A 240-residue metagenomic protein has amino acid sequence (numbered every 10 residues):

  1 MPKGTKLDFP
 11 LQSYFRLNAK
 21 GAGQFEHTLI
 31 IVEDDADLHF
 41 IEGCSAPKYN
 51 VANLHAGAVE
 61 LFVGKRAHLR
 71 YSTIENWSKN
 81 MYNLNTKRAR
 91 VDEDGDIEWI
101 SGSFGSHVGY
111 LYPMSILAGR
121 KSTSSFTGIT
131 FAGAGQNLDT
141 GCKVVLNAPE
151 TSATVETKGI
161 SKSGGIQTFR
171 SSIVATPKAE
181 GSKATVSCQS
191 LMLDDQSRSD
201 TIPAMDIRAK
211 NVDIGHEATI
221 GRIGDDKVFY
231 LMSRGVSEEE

Functional and structural regions predicted by a protein language model:
M1-F229, S233-V236: Conserved beta-strand/loop scaffold segments within soluble protein domains that form the structured core and edges
E239-E240: C-terminal catalytic domains of large/alpha subunits in multi-subunit enzymes
